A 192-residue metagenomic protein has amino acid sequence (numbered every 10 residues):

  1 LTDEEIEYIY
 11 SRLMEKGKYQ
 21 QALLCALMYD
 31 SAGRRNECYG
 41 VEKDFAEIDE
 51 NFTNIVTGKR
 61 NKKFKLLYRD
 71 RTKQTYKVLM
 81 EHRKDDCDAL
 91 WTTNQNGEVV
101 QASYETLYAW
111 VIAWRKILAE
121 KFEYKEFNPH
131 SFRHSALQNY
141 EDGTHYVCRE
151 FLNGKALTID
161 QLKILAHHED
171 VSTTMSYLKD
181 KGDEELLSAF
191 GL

Functional and structural regions predicted by a protein language model:
L1-Y8, R60-R71, K84-D88: DNA breakage-rejoining catalytic core of tyrosine-based enzymes
D3-R35: Basic, Lys/Arg- and aromatic-enriched nucleic-acid-binding interface segment
S11, G40, S176-K179: Phosphate-coordinating loops and pocket residues in cytosolic domains that bind phosphorylated ligands
L27-G40, G143-V147, K155-L157, H168: A short, glycine-centered helix-capping/turn motif at helix boundaries that positions DNA-contacting or catalytic
S31, N36, G40-K77: Conserved tyrosine-mediated DNA breakage-rejoining catalytic core shared by Y-recombinases
E47-I48, Y146-S176: Short, polar N-cap/turn motifs at the start of nucleic acid-interacting alpha helices
R69-E126, H130, A136, E141-G143: Active-site/catalytic core of tyrosine-dependent DNA strand-transfer enzymes
A166-L192: Catalytic-site neighborhood detector that most strongly recognizes the C-terminal catalytic loop/helix of tyrosine
